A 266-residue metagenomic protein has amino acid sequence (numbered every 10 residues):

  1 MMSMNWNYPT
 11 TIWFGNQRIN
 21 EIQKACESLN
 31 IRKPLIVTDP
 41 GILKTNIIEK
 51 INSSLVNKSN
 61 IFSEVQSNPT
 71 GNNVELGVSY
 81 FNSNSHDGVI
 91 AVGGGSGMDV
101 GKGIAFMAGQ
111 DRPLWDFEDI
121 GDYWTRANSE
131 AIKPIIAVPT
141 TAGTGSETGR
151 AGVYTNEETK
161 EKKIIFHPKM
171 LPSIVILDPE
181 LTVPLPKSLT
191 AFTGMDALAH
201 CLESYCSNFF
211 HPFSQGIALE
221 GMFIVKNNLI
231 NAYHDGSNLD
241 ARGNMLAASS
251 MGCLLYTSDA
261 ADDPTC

Functional and structural regions predicted by a protein language model:
M1-G88: ATP/NTP phosphate-donor binding region
M1-M2, V74-H86, E180, S237-S258: Short, hydrophobic/aliphatic alpha-helical segments
V89-D99, C253, S258: Glycine-rich phosphate-binding loop
G97-Q110, T148: Short Gly/Thr/Asp-enriched flexible loops that form oxyanion-binding sites at enzyme active sites
Q110-F210: A glycine/threonine-rich phosphate-anchoring loop and its flanking beta-alpha core in nucleotide/phosphate-binding
S204-S258: Active-site segments that bind and position negatively charged phosphate/pyrophosphate groups
Y256-C266: Single conserved hydrophobic/aromatic residue that forms the stacking wall/gate of nucleotide- or nucleobase-binding
